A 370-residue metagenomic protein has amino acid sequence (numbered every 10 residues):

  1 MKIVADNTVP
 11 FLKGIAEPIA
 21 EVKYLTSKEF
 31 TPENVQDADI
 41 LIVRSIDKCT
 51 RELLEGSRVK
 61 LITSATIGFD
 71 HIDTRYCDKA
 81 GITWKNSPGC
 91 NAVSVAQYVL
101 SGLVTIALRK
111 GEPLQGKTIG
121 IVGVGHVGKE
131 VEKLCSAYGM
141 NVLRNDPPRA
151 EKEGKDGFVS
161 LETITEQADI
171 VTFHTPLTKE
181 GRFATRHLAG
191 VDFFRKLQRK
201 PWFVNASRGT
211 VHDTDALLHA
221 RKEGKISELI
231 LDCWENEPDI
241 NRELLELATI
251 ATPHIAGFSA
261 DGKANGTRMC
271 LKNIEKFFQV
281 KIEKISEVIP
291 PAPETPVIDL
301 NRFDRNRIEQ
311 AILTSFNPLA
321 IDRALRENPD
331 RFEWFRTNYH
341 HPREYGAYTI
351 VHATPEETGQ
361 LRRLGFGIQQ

Functional and structural regions predicted by a protein language model:
M1-A38: N-terminal glycine-/charge-rich "phosphate-binding" loop or analogous flexible N-terminal tail
V35-I40, G56-K60, E166-V171, Q198-P201: Short acidic/histidine-rich motifs immediately flanking catalytic phosphotransfer sites in two-component signaling
D39-E112: Phosphate/diphosphate ligand-binding glycine-rich loop within oxidoreductases
K48-C49, R149-R242: Rossmann-like adenosine-cofactor binding region
G56-L61, A80-I82, M140, R199-P201 (+1 more regions): A short helix->loop->beta-strand "cap" motif at the edges of active sites that frequently abuts
G102-A137: Glycine-rich NAD(P)-binding loop of Rossmann-like domains
A137-G154: NAD(P)-binding Rossmann-fold cofactor-contacting core
K200-I368: Rossmann-like dinucleotide-binding domain for NAD(H)/NADP(H)
